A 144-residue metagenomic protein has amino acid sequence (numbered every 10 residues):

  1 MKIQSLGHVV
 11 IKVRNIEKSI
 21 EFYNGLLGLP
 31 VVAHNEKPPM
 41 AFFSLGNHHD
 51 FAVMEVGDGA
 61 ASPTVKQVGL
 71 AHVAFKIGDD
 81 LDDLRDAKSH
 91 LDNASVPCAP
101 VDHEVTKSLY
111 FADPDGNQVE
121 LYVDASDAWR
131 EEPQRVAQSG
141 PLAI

Functional and structural regions predicted by a protein language model:
M1-I3, V65-V68: Short, flexible turn/loop "capping" segments at secondary-structure junctions
L6-H8, V68-H72: Short, solvent-exposed beta-strand edge segments and adjacent coil->beta transition regions
K12-V56: Core segments of cupin and vicinal oxygen chelate
V13-E17, V73-Q118, V123-W129, L142-I144: Vicinal oxygen chelate
P39-A41, H48, Y122-I144: Amphipathic alpha-helical "stalk" segments
D58-T64: Short beta-strand/turn micro-motifs at beta-sheet edges
